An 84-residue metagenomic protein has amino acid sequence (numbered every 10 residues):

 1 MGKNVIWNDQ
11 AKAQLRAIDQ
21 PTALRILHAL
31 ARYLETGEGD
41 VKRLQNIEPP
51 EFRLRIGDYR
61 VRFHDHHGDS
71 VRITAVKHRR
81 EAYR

Functional and structural regions predicted by a protein language model:
M1-I6, Q10-A13, A17, P21-L24 (+4 more regions): Enriched for short, Lys/Arg-rich terminal
A29-L54: A short, surface-exposed loop/turn module that caps and links secondary-structure elements
